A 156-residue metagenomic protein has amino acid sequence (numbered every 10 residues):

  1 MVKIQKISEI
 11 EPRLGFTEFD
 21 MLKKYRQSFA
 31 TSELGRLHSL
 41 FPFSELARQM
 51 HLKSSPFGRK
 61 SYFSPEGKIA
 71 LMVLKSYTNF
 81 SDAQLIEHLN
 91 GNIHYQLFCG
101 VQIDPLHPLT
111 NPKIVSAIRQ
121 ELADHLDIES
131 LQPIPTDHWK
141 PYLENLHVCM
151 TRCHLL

Functional and structural regions predicted by a protein language model:
M1-F41: Charged, often Cys/His-bearing segments associated with DNA-binding zinc-finger transcription factors
T31-A70: Basic, short loop/linker segments at the boundary and entry of helix-turn-helix/winged-helix-like folds
G58-K60, F98-H107: Catalytic micro-motifs at enzyme active sites that drive phosphoryl/nucleotidyl and oxygen chemistry
G67, H88-N90, V115: Non-catalytic DNA-binding core/recognition domains of DNA-processing enzymes
L71-N79: Alpha-helical support elements that line or immediately flank enzyme active sites and cofactor-binding pockets
L85-L97: DNA-recognition alpha helix
Q102-L156: Active-site- or DNA-interface-adjacent structural scaffold in DNA-acting proteins
